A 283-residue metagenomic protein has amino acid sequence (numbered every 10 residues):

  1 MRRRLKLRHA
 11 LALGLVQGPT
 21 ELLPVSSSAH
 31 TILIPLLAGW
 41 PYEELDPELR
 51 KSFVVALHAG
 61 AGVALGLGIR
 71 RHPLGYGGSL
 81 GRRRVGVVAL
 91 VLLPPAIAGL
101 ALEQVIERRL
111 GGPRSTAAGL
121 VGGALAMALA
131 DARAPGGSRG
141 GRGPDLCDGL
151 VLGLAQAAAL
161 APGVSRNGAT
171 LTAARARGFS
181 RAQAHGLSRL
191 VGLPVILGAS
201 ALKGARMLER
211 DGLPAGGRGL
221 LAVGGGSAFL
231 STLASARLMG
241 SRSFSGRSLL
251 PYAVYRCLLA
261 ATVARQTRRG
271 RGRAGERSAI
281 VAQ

Functional and structural regions predicted by a protein language model:
R2-Q283: Multi-pass membrane proteins that catalyze or facilitate reactions on polyprenyl-/lipid-phosphate substrates and their
